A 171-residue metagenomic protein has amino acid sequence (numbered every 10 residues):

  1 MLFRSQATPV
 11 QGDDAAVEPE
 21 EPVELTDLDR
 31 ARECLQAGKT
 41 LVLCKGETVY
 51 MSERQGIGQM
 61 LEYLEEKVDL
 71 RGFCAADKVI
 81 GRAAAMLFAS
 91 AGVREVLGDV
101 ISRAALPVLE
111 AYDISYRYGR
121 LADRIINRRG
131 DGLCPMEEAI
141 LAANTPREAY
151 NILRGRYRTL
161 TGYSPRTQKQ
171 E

Functional and structural regions predicted by a protein language model:
M1-L2: Short, small-residue-biased leader/transition segments that mark boundaries at the very start of proteins
Q6-P22: Intrinsically disordered, low-complexity terminal tails and inter-domain linkers enriched for S/T/G/P/D/E
V23, L97, L141-T145: Catalytic cores of large soluble enzymes that bind and process phosphate-bearing ligands
E24-D99, I126, G130-G132: Conserved mixed alpha/beta catalytic, RNA-binding, or beta-rich assembly cores of soluble enzyme, regulatory
M86, L106-P107: Alpha-helical segments flanking ligand/cofactor-binding loops in enzyme cores
G92-V100, I114-L121: Short hydrophobic/aromatic-enriched beta-strand-loop microsegments
S102-A104: Gly/Ser/Thr-rich loops at beta-strand to alpha-helix junctions that form or flank small-molecule/cofactor-binding
P107-K169: C-terminal binding/interaction regions
